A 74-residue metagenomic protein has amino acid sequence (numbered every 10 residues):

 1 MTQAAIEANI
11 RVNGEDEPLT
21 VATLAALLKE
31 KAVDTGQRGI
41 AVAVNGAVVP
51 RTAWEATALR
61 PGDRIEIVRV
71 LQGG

Functional and structural regions predicted by a protein language model:
M1-G73: Ubiquitin-like/PB1-type beta-grasp interaction modules and other compact soluble beta-rich domains
